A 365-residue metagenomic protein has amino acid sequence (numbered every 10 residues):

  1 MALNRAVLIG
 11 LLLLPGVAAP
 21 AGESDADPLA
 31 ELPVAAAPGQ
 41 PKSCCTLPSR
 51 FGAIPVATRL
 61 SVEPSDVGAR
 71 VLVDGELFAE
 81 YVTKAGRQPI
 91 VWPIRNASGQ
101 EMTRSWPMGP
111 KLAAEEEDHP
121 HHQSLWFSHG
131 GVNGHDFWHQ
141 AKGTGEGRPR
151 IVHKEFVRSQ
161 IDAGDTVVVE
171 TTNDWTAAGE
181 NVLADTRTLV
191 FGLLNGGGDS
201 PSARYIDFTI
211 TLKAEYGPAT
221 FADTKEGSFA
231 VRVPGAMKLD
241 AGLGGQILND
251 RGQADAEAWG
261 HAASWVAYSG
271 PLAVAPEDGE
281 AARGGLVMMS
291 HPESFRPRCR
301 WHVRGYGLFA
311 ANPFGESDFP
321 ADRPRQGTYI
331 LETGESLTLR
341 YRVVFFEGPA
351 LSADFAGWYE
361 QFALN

Functional and structural regions predicted by a protein language model:
M1-V7: Bacterial N-terminal signal peptides that target proteins for export
V7-G16: Bacterial N-terminal signal peptides
A18-A26: Boundary at the C-terminal end of the N-terminal hydrophobic targeting segment
P28-A35, G39-H119, P292, A356 (+1 more regions): Beta-strand-rich N-terminal accessory domains
L47-P48, M288-N365: Beta-strand-rich recognition/accessory modules
Y81-G86, I90-N96, G196-L248: Acidic (Asp/Glu-rich), glycine- and aromatic
E117-S202: Extended, loop-rich substrate-binding clefts of extracytoplasmic carbohydrate-active enzymes
P218-R298: Active-site/ligand-binding surface loops and adjacent short beta/alpha elements that line catalytic pockets across
